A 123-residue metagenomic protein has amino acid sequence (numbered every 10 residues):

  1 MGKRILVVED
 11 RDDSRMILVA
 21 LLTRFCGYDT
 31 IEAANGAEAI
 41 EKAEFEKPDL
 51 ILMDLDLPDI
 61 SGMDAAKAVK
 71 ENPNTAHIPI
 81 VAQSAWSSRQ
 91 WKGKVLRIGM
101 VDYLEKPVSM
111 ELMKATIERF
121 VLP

Functional and structural regions predicted by a protein language model:
E9: Conserved acidic carboxylate
D12-I31: Two-component/phosphorelay signaling modules centered on CheY-like receiver
E32-L50, K67: Acidic, metal-coordinating helix/loop segments flanking the phosphotransfer/catalytic sites of two-component signaling
N35, S61-K67, G99: Acidic catalytic/metal-coordinating carboxylates
P58, K67, A76, S88: The feature encodes the CheY-like receiver
D64, S87-L104, L112-A115, R119: Alpha4 helix (beta4-alpha4-beta5 surface) of REC/receiver domains from two-component response regulators
S109: Receiver (REC) domain switch/active-site region of two-component response regulators
